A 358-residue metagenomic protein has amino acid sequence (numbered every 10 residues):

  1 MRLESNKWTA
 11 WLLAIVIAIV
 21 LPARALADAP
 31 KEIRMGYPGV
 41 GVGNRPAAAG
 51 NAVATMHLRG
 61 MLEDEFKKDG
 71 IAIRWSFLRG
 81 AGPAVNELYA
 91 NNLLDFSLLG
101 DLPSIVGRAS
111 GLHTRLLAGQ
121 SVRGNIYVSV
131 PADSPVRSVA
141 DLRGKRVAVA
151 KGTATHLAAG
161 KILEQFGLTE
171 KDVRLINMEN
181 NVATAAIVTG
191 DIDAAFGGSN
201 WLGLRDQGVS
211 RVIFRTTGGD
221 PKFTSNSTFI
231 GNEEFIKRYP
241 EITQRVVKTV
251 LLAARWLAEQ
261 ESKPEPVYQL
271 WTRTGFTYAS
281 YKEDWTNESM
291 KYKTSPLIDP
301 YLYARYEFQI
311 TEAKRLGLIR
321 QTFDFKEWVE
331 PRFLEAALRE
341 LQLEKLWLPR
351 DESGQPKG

Functional and structural regions predicted by a protein language model:
A29-A54, I71-F77, G144-A148, R174-I176: Short, well-ordered beta-strand elements
G41-A72, A109-S110, I162, R305-F308: Short, polar/charged alpha-helical segment
G43, R238-T322: Secondary-structure end/capping motifs
W75-E87, G100, L168, V173-V188: Short helix-initiation/N-cap motifs at beta->coil->alpha
L98-S110, G160, Q165, I192-V212 (+2 more regions): A ligand-binding cleft/hinge motif common to bilobed small-molecule-binding domains
P131-R146, K237-P240: Flexible hinge/capping segments at coil-to-helix
I176, V182-T274: Pocket-lining segment of extracytoplasmic ligand-binding domains
T311-G358: Conserved C-terminal helix/tail region of periplasmic/extracytoplasmic solute-binding proteins
